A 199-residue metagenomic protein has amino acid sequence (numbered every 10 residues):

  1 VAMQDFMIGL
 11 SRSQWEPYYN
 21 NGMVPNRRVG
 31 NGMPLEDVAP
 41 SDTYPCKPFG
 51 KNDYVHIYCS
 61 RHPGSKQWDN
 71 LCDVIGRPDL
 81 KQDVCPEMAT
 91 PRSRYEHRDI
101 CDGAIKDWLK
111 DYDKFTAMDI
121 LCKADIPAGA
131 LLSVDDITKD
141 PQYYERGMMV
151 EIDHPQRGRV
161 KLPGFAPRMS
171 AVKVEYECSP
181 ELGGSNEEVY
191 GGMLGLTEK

Functional and structural regions predicted by a protein language model:
V1-C59, N70: Active-site-adjacent "lid/gating" segments in soluble enzymes
P17-V29, I75, D140-H154: Short, surface-exposed loop/helix-turn segments at secondary-structure junctions that function as lids/hinges flanking
P25-E36, S60, E96-H97, R157-V160 (+1 more regions): Short Gly/Pro-enriched turn/cap motifs at secondary-structure boundaries
P40-A124, A128: Aromatic-enriched alpha-helical interface/lid elements that frame and gate functional surfaces
C122-Y143: Conserved PLP cofactor-binding pocket of PLP-dependent enzymes
K139, E198-K199: Amphipathic terminal alpha-helices
D153-E198: Flexible, small-/acidic-enriched active-site or ligand-binding loops
